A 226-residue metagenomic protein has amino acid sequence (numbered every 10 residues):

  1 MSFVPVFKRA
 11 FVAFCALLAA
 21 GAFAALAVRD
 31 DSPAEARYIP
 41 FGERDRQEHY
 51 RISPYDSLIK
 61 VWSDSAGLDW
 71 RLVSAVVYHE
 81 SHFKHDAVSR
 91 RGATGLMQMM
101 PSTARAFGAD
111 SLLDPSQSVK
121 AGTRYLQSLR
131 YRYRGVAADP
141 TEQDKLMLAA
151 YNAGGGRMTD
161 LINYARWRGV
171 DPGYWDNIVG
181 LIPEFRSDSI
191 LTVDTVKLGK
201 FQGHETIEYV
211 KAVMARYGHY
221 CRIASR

Functional and structural regions predicted by a protein language model:
M1-V6: N-terminal Lys/Arg-rich, disordered targeting/topogenic segments
K8-R9, R71: Basic side chains
R9-A27: Hydrophobic membrane-insertion alpha-helices, especially the h-region of bacterial N-terminal signal peptides
A27-R226: Catalytic glycan-binding domains that act on GlcNAc-containing polysaccharides
